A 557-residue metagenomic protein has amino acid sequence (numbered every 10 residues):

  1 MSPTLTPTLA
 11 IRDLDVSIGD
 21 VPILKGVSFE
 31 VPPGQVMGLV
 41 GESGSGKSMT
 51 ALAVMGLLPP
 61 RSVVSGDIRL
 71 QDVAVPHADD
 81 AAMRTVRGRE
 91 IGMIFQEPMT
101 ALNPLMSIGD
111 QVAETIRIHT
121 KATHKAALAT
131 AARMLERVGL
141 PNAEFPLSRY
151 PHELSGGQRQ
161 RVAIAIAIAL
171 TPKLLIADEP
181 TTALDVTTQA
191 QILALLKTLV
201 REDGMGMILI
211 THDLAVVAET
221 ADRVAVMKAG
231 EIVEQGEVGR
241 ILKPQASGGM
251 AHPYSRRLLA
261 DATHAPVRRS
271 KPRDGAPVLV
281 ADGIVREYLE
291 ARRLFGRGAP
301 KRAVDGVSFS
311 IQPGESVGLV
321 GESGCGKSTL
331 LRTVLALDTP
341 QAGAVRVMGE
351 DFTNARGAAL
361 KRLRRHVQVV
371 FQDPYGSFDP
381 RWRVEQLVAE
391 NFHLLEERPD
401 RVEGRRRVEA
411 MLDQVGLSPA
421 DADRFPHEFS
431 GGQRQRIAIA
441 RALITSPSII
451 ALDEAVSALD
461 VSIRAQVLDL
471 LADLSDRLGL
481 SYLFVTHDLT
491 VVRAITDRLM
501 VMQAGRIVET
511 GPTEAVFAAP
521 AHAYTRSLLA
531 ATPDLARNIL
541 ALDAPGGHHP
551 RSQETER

Functional and structural regions predicted by a protein language model:
M55, L335: Helix-to-loop junction immediately C-terminal to a conserved catalytic motif
V63-A74, G343-D351, L363: Conserved ABC transporter NBD signature motif
V75-G92, D110, I118, R240-M250 (+5 more regions): ABC ATPase NBD coupling module
A126-F145, D351, V402-A420, A530: Conserved ABC ATPase "signature" region
P141-E144, V238-V280, I284-V285, L289-P300 (+1 more regions): Charged, flexible cofactor/metal-binding loops and thiol motifs
Q235-E237, I507-G511: ABC ATPase "signature
